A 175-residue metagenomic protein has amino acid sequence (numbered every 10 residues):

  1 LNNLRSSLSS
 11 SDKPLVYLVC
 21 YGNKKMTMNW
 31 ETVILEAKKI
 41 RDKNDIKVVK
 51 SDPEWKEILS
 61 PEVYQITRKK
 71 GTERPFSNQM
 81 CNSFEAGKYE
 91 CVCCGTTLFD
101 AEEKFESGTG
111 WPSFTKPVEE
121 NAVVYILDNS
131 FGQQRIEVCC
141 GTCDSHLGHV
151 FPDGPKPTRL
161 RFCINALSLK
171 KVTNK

Functional and structural regions predicted by a protein language model:
L4, L8, V16-T27: Short, Lys/Arg-enriched N-terminal segments with co-localized hydrophobic residues within the first ~10-30 amino acids
S9-S10, M26, C91, I136: Intrinsically disordered, low-complexity, compositionally biased regions/tails
T27-I40: Short acidic N-proximal helix/loop "leader" segments that mark the beginning of a domain or an inter-domain linker
I34, D42, I46-K175: A short Gly-Trp-Pro
